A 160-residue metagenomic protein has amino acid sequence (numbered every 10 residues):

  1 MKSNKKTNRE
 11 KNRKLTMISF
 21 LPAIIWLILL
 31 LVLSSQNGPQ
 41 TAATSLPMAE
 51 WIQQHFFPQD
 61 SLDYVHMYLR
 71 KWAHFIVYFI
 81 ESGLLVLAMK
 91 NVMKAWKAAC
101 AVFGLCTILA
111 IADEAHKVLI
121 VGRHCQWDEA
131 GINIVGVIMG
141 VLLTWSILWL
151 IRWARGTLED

Functional and structural regions predicted by a protein language model:
K2, R155-D160: Short, charged juxtamembrane terminal tails flanking transmembrane helices
K2-F79: "…centered on the first transmembrane helix and the immediately adjacent amphipathic helix/loop
L15-M17, Q40, V92-F103, Q126-W127: Membrane-helix interface segments
W26-L33, C106-D113, V141: Alpha-helical transmembrane segments of multi-pass membrane proteins
M67-E81, W127-I138: Membrane-interface loop-to-helix entry segments
Y78-V92, V137-I151: Membrane-interfacial alpha-helical segments at the cytosolic side of multi-pass membrane proteins
L85-D113, K117, W153: Membrane-embedded catalytic cores of phosphoryl/pyrophosphoryl-handling enzymes
I111-I134: Interfacial helix-loop-helix junctions of multi-pass membrane proteins
